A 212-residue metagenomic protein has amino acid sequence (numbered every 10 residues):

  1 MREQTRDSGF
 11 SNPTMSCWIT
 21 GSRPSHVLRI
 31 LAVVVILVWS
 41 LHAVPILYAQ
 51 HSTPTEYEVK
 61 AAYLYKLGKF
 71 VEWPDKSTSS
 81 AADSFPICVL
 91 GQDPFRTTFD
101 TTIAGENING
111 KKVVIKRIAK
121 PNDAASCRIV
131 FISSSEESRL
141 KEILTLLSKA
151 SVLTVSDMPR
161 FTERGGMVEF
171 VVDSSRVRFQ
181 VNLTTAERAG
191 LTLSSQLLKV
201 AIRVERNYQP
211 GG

Functional and structural regions predicted by a protein language model:
R2-G212: Short hydrophobic alpha-helices and adjacent helix-cap/hinge residues
